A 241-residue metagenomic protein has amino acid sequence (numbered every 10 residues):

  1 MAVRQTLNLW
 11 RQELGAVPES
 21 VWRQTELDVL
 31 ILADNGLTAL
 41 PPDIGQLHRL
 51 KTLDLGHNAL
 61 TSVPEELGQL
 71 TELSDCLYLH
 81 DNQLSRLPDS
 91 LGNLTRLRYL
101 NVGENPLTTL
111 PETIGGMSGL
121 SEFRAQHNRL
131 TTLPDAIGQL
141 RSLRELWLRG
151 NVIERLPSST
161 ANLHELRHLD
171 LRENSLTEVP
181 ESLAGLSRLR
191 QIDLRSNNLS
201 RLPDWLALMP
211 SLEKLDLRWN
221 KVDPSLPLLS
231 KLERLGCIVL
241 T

Functional and structural regions predicted by a protein language model:
M1-L37: N-terminal segments that cap or nucleate solenoid repeat domains
Q5-L7, L30-L32, L53-L55, L73-L79 (+7 more regions): Conserved hydrophobic beta-strand positions in leucine-rich repeat
V17-S20, L40-D43, V63-E66, L87-D89 (+6 more regions): The feature encodes a structural signal of leucine-rich repeats
R23-E26, G45-L50, G68-L73, G92-L97 (+6 more regions): Leucine-rich repeat
D43-T109, T113-G116, S121-H127: A generic tandem-repeat structural signature
E104-T108, E112-Q191: Eukaryotic tandem repeat interaction scaffolds
S200-T241: Leucine-rich solenoid repeat scaffolds
